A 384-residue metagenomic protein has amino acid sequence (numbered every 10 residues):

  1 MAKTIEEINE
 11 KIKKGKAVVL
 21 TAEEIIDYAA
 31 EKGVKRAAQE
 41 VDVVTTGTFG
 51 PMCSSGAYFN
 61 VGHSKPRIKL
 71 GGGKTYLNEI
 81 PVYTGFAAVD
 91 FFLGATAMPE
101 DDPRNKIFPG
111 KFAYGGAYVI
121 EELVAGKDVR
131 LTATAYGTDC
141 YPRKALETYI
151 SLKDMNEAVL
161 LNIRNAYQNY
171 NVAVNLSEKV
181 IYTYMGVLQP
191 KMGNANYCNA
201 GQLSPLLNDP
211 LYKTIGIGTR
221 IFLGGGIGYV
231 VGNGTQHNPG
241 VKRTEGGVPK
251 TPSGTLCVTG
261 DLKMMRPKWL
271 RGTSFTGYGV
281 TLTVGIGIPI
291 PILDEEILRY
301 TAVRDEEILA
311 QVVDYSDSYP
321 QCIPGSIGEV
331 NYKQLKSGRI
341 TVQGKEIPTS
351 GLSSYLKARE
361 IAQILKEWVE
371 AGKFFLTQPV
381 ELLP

Functional and structural regions predicted by a protein language model:
A2-K11, K16-P384: Anaerobic metallocofactor- and corrinoid-dependent redox/one-carbon enzyme cores, especially those from methanogenesis
